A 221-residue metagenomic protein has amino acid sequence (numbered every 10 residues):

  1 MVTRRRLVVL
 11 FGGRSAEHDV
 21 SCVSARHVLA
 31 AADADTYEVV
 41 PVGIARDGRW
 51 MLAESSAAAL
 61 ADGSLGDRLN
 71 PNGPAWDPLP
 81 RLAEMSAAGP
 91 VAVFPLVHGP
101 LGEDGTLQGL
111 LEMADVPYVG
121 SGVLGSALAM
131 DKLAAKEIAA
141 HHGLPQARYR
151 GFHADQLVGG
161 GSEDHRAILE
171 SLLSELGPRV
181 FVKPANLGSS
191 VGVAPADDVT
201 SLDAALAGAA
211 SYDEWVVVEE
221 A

Functional and structural regions predicted by a protein language model:
V2-F11, S15, V23, A83-A88 (+1 more regions): Active-site nucleotide/adenylate-binding loops and adjacent lid/helix of ATP-dependent enzymes
T3-R6, H18, C22-R26, A32-A34 (+1 more regions): Conserved N-proximal alpha/beta basic substrate-recognition cap immediately N-terminal to, or forming the N-lobe
A31, D35, A209-Y212: Change "in soluble alpha/beta enzymes" to "in soluble alpha/beta proteins
G43, E219-A221: Beta-strand->loop->alpha-helix junctions that form or flank phosphate-binding loops in nucleotide-handling enzymes
